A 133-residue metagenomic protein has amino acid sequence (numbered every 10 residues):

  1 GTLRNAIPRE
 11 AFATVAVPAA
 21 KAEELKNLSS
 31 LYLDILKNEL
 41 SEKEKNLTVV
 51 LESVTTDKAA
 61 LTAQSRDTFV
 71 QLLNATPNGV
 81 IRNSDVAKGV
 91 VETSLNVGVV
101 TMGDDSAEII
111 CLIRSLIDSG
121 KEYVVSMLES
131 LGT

Functional and structural regions predicted by a protein language model:
G1-R114: Midchain, well-structured core segments that form catalytic/ion-binding scaffolds
I117-T133: Redox- and metal-dependent alpha/beta enzyme cores, enriched for Fe-S-associated oxidoreductases and cofactor-handling
